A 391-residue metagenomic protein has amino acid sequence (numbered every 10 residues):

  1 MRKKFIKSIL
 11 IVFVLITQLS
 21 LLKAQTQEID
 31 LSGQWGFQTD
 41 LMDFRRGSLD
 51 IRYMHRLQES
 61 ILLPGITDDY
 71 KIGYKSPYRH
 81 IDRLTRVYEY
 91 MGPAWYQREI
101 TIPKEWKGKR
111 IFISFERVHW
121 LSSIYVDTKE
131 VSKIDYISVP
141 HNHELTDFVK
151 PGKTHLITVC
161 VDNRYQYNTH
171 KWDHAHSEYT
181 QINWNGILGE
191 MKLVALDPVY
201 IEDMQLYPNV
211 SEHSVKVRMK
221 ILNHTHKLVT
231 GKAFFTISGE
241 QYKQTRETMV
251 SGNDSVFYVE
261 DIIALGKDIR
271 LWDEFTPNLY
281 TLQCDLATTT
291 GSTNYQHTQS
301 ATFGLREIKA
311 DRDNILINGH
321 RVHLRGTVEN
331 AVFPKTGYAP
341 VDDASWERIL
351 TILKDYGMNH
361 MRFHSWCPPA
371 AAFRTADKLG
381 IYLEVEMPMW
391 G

Functional and structural regions predicted by a protein language model:
M1-T26: Bacterial Sec-dependent N-terminal signal peptides
A24-H80, L156, C160, R164: Accessory carbohydrate-binding/adhesion or oligomerization-edge regions at the termini of glycan-active proteins
I29, Y179-E190, D197-Q205, R306-H320: Low-complexity, Pro/Ser/Thr- and charge-rich linker/hinge segments at domain boundaries
F37-M42, R86-V87, M91-Y200, H224-T225 (+4 more regions): Accessory beta-strand-rich segments of carbohydrate-active enzymes
L41, S48, S60, S123 (+5 more regions): Coil residues (strongly favoring Ser/Thr
W120, S138-T146, C160, N168-A175 (+2 more regions): Active-site mouth of glycoside hydrolases
I124-V126, S214-V250, F257-V259: Beta-strand-rich binding/interaction modules
D162-T169, T288-Q296: Short acidic/polar inter-strand loop motif in beta-rich domains
